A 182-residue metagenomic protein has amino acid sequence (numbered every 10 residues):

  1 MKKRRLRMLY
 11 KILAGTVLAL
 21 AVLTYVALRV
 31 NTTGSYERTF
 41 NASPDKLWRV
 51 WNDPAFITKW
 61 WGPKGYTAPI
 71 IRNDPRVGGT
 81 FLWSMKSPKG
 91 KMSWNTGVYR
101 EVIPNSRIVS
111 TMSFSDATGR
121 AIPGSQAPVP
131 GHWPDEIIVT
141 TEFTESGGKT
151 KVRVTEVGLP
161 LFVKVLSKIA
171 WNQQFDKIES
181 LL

Functional and structural regions predicted by a protein language model:
M1-K2, M8-L9: N-terminal hydrophobic targeting signals that begin at the initiator methionine
R4-R5, G15-A68: Hydrophobic ligand-binding cavity/cleft-lining segments
L9-V17, H132-I138, K151, V157-L182: A conserved amphipathic terminal alpha-helix motif
L13, I71-V77, L82, P88-S146 (+1 more regions): Hydrophobic-ligand binding "helix-grip"
A42-S43, K86, L166: Alpha-helical scaffold segments that form or flank carboxylate-/histidine-based iron centers
D45, S106, T150: Glycine-centered loop/turn positions within well-structured domains that cap or flank conserved ligand/cofactor-binding
L47-V50, I57, F81, Y99 (+4 more regions): Hydrophobic pocket/interface hotspot
N52-D53, P104, L182: Residues at helix-coil transition
